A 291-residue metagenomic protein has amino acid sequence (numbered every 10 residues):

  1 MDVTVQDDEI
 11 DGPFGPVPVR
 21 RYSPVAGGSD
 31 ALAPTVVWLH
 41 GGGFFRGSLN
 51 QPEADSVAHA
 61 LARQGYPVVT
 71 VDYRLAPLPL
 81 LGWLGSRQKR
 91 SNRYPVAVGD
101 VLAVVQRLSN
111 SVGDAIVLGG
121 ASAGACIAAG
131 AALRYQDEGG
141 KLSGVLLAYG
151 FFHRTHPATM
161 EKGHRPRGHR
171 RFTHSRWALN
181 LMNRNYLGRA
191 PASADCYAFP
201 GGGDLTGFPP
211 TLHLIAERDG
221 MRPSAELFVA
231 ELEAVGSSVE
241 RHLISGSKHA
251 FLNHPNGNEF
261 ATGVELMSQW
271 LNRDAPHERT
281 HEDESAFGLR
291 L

Functional and structural regions predicted by a protein language model:
D2-L291: Alpha/beta-hydrolase superfamily serine-hydrolase fold, recognizing
